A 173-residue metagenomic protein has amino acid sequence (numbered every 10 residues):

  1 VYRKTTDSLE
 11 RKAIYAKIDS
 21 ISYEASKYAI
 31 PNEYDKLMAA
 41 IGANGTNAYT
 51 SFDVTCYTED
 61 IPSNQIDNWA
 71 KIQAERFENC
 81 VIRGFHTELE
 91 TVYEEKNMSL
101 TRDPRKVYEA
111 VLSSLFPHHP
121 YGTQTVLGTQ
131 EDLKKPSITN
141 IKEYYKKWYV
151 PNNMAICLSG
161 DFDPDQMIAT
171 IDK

Functional and structural regions predicted by a protein language model:
V1-K173: Charge-rich, well-structured scaffold segments of protease-associated domains
